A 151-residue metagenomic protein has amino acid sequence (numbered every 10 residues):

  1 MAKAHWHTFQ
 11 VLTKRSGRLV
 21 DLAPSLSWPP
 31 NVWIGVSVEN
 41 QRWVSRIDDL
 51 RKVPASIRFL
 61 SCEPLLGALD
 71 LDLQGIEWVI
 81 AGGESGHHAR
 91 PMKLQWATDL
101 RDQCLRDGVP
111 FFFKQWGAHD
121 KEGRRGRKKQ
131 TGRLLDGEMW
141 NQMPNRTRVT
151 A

Functional and structural regions predicted by a protein language model:
M1-G67, E77-M92: Core AdoMet radical
L66, D70-A151: Auxiliary Fe-S-binding modules of radical SAM enzymes
